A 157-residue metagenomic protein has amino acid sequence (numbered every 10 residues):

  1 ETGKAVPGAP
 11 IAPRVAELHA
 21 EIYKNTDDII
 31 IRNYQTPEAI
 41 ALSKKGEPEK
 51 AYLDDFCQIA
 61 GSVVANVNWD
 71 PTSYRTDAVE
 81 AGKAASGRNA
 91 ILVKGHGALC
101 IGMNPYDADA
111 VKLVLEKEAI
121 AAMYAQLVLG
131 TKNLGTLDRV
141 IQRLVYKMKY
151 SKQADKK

Functional and structural regions predicted by a protein language model:
E1-K157: Glycine-rich flexible loops
